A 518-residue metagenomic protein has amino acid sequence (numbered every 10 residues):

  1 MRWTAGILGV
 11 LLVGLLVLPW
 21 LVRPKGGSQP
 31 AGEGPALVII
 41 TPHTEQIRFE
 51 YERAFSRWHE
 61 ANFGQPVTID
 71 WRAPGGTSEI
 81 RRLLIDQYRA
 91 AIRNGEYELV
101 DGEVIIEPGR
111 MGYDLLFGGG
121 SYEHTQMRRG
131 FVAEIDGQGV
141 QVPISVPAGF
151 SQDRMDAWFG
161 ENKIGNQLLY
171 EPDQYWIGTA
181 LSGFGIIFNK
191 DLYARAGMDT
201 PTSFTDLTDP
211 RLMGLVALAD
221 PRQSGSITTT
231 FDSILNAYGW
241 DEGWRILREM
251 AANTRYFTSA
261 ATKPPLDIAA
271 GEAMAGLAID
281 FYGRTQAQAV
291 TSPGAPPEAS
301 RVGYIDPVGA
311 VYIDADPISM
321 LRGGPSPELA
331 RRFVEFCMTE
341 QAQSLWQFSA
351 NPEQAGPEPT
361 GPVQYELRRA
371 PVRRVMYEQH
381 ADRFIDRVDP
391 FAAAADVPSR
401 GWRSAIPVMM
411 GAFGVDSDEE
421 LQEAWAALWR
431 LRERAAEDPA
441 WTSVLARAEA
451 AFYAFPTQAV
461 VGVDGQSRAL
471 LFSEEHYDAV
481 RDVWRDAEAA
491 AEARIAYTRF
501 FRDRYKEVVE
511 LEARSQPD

Functional and structural regions predicted by a protein language model:
A5-W20: Hydrophobic membrane-insertion alpha-helices, especially the h-region of bacterial N-terminal signal peptides
P19-R129, P265-L266: Early extracytoplasmic/lumenal segment of secretory-pathway proteins
P42-F49, R72-P74, S78-R81, G112-A260 (+1 more regions): Extracytoplasmic ligand-binding site segments that recognize negatively charged/polar headgroups
S182-G185, D232, V302, D314-I318: Small-molecule pocket liners
I187-L192, I313-P327, L345-W346: A bilobed periplasmic-binding-protein/Venus flytrap-type ligand-binding module shared by bacterial periplasmic
S233-S300, Y304, S344-L345: Ligand-binding pocket segment of bilobal, Venus flytrap-like solute-binding proteins
L321-V397: Mature extracytoplasmic/periplasmic domains
A370-D518: Long, charged, low-complexity terminal extensions
